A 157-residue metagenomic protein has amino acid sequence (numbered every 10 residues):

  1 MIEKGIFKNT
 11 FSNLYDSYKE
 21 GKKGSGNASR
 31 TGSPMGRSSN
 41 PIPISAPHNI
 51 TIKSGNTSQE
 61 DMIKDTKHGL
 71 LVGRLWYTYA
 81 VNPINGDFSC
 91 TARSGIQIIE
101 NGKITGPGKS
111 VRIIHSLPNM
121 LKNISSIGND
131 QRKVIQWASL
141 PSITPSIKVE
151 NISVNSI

Functional and structural regions predicted by a protein language model:
M1-I157: Dual-mode signal for accessory low-complexity, basic/Gly-rich regions
